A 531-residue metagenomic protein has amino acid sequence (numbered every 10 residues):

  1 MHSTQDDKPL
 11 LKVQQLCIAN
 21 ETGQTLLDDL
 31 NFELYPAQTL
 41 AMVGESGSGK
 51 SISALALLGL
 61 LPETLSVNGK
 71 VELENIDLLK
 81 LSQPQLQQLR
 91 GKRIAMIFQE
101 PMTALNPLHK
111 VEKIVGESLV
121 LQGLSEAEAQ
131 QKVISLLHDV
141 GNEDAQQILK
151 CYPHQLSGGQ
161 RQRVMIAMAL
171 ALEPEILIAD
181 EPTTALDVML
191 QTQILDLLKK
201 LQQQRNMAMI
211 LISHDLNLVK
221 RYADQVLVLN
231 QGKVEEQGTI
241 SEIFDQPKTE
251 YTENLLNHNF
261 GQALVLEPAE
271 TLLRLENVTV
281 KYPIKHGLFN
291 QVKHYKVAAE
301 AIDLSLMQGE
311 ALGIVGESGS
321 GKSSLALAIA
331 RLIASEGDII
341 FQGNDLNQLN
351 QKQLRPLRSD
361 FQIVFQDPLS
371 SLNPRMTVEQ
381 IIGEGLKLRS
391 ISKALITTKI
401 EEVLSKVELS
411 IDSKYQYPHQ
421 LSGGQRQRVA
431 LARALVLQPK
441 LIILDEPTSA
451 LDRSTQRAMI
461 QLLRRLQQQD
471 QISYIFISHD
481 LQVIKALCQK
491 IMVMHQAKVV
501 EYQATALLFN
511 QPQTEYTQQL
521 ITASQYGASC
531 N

Functional and structural regions predicted by a protein language model:
S66-D77, G337-D345: Conserved ABC transporter NBD signature motif
L78-A95, L121, E242-P247, L288-K293 (+3 more regions): ABC ATPase NBD coupling module
E128-Q147, A394-D412: Conserved ABC ATPase "signature" region
C151-L156, Q160, Y417-L421, Q425: Conserved ABC ATPase signature
A171-E175, V436-K440: A short, proline-enriched helix->beta-strand linker immediately N-terminal to the Walker B motif in ABC-type P-loop
V219-R221, I484-A486: A short, surface-exposed alpha-helical micro-motif characterized by mixed small hydrophobic and charged/polar residues
V234-G238, Q246, V499-Q503: ABC ATPase "signature
